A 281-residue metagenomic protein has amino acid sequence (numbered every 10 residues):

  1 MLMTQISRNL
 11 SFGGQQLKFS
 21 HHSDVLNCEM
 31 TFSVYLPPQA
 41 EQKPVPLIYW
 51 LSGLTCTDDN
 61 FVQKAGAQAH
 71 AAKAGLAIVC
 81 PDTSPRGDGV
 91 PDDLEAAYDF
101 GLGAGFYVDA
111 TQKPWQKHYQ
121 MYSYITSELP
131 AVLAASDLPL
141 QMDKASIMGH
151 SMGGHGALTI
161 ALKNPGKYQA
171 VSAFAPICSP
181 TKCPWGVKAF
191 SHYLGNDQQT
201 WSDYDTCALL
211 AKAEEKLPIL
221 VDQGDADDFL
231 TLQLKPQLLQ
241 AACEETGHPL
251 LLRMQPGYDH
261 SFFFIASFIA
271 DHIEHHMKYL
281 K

Functional and structural regions predicted by a protein language model:
L2-K281: Non-catalytic cap/lid and distal C-terminal segments of serine-dependent acyl enzymes
